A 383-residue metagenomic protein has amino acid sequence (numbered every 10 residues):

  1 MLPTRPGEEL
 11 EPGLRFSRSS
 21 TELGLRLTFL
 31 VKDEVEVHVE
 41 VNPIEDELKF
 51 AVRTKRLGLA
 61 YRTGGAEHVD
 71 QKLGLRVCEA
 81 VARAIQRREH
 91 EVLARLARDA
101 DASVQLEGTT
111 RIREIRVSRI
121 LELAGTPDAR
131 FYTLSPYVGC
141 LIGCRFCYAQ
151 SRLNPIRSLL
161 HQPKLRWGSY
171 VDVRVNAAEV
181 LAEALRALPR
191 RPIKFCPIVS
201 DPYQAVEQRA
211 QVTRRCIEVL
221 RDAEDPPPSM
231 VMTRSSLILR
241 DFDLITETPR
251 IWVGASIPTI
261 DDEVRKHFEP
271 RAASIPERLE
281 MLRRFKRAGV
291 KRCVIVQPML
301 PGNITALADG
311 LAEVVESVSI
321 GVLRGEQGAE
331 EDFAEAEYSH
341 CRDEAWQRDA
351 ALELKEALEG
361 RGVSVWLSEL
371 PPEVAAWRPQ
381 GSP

Functional and structural regions predicted by a protein language model:
M1-R83, S103, E107, L300 (+1 more regions): Auxiliary Fe-S-binding modules of radical SAM enzymes
R76-V117: A broadly conserved sequence feature marking short terminus-proximal activation segments in nucleic acid-centric
Q105-W252, I260-E263, I275, R287: Conserved Radical SAM active-site core
L181, V212-C216, D241, S274-M281 (+2 more regions): A general structural detector for well-ordered alpha-helical segments in enzyme core domains, enriched
K194-F195, S229-V231, V253-A255, R292-V296 (+2 more regions): Hydrophobic faces of well-ordered beta-strands that scaffold small-molecule active sites in alpha/beta enzyme cores
D201, R234-S236, S256-I260, Q297-M299 (+2 more regions): Active-site beta-loop-alpha junctions enriched in small/polar residues
R221, T246, L279-G289, K355-G362: Surface-exposed amphipathic alpha-helices with a cationic face
R271, M281-I304, V363: Conserved strand-turn element in the central/C-terminal portion of the radical SAM core barrel that lines
